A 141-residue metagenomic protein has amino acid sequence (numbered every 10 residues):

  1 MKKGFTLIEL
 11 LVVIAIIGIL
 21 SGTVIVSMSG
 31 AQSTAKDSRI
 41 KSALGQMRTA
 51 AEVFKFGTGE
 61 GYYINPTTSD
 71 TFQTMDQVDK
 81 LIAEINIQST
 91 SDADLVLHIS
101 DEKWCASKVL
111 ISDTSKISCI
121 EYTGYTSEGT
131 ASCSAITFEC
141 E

Functional and structural regions predicted by a protein language model:
M1, I19-G22, S38, S69 (+1 more regions): Short N-terminal micro-motifs specific to bacterial/archaeal maturation and metal-cluster initiation sites
M1-M28: N-terminal single-pass transmembrane signal-anchor helix
K2-K3, I8, S42, R48 (+1 more regions): N-terminal low-complexity, Ser/Thr/acidic repeat segments characteristic of secreted and surface-exposed proteins
F5, G22, S33, P66-Q73: Intrinsically disordered/low-complexity terminal segments and short unstructured peptides
Q32-Y62: Membrane-proximal N-terminal amphipathic helix
E52-E141: Periplasmic/extracellular, small/polar-rich flexible segments of pilin-like filament-forming proteins
